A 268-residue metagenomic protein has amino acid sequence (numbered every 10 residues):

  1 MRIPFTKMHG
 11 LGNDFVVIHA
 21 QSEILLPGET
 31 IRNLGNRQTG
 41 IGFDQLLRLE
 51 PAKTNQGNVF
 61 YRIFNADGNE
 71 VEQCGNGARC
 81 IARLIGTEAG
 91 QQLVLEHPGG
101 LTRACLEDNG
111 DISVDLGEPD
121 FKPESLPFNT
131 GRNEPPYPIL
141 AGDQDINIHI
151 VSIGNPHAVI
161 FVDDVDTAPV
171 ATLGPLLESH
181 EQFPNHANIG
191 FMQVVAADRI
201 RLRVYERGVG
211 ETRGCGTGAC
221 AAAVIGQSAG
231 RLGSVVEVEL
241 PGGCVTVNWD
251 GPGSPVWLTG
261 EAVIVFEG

Functional and structural regions predicted by a protein language model:
M1-N109, A158-G268: A glycine-rich beta-to-alpha transition motif near the start of alpha/beta enzyme domains, typified by
D111-L116: Short, solvent-exposed secondary-structure boundary/capping segments
D120-K122: Ligand-binding beta-strand-loop-alpha-helix segment within the catalytic cores of soluble metabolic enzymes
L126-F128: Extended alpha-helical solenoid/rod scaffold regions of large eukaryotic vesicle-tethering complex subunits
P135-D166: Internal active-site segments that recognize and position negatively charged phosphoryl groups and nucleotide moieties
